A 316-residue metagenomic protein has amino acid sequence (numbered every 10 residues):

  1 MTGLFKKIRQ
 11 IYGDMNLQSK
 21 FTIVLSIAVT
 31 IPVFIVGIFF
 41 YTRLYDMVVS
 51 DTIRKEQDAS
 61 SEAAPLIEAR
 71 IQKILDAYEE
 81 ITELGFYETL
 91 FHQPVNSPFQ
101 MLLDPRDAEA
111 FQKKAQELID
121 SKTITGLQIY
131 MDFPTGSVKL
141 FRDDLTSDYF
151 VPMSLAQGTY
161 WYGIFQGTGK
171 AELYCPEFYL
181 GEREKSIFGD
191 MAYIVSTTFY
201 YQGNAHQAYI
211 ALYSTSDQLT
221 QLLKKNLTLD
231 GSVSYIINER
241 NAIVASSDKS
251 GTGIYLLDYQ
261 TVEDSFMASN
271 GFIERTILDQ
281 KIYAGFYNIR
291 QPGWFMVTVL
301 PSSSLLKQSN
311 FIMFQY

Functional and structural regions predicted by a protein language model:
M1-D46, S50, R54: Extreme N-terminal signal-anchor transmembrane helix of membrane signaling/transducer proteins, especially in bacteria
I23, T42-Y45, K307-Y316: N-terminal membrane-entry
Q57, S61, E68, Q72-E109 (+2 more regions): Extracellular/periplasmic ligand-binding regions of membrane signal-transduction receptors
M101-K114, D144-R183, S246-E274: Extracytoplasmic/periplasmic sensor domains and loops in membrane signaling proteins
A108-D120, Y209-G251: Solvent-exposed, extracytoplasmic
D120-T123, F133-S214: Extracytoplasmic/periplasmic ligand-binding sensor regions of membrane-associated signaling proteins
I187-L227, A245, G285, M296-S304 (+1 more regions): Conserved beta-strands of PAS-like sensory domains
Y201, T228, V233, E239-R240 (+1 more regions): Extracellular/periplasmic juxtamembrane segments that couple receptor/chemosensory ectodomains to their
